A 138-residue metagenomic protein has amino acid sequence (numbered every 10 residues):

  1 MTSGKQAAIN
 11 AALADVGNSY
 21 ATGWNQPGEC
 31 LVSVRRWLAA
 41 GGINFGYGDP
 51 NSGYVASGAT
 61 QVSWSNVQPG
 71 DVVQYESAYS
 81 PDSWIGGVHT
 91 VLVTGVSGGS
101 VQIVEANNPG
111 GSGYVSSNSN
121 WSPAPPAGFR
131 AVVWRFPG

Functional and structural regions predicted by a protein language model:
T2-S80: Secreted/periplasmic proteins that engage bacterial cell-wall peptidoglycan
S3, Y20, G87-G138: Aromatic- and glycine-rich peptidoglycan recognition patches
A59, G86-G87: Long, domain-scale functional regions
S65-N66, W84, V96: Generic structural signal for beta-strand residues in well-ordered domains
S80-G86: Active-site loop architecture of trypsin-fold serine endopeptidases
